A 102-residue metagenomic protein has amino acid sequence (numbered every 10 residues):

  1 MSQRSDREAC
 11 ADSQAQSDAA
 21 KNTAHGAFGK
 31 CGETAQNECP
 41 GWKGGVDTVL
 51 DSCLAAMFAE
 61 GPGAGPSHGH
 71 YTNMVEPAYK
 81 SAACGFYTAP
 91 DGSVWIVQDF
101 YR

Functional and structural regions predicted by a protein language model:
M1-E33, Y71, P77-A82: Short, well-ordered surface patches within globular domains
G29-R102: A well-ordered secondary-structure block
